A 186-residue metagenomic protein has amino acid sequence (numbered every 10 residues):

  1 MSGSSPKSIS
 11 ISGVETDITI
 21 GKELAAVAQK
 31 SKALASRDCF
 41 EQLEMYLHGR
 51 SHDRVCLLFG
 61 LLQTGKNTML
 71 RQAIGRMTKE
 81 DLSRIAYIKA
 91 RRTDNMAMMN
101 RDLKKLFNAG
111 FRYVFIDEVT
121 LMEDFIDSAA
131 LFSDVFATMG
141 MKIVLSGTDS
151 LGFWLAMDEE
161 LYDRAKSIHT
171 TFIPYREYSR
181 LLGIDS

Functional and structural regions predicted by a protein language model:
M1-H52: A short, basic N-terminal segment
H52-R71: Walker A/P-loop nucleotide-binding motif
N67-L82: P-loop NTPase Walker A phosphate-binding motif
L82-G110: Short glycine-rich substrate-engagement loop in P-loop NTPases that contacts/grips substrate
D94, L121-D124, G152-F153: Catalytic P-loop NTPase motifs of RecA-like helicase/translocase cores
F107-S128: Conserved P-loop NTPase "ATPase switch" module shared by AAA+ and STAND
V135-M157: Sensor-1/coupling segment of RecA-like P-loop NTPase cores
F153-S186: Interdomain motor-coupling "hinge/lid" segment immediately C-terminal to the ATP-binding subdomain of NTP-driven enzymes
